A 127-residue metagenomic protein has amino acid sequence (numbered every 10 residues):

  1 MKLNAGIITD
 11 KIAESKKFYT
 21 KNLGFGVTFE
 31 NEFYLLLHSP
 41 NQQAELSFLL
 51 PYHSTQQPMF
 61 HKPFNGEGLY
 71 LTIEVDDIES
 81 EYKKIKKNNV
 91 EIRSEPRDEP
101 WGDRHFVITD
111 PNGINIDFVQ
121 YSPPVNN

Functional and structural regions predicted by a protein language model:
M1-N4, G26-I73, Y82-T109, Q120-N127: Vicinal oxygen chelate
I8-I12, P100: Conserved beta-strand-loop-alpha-helix junction that forms the acyl-donor binding cleft
T9, T72-V75: A short, basic/aromatic alpha-helical/loop segment that forms part of the nucleotidyl-sugar donor-binding site
S15, Y19-T20, I85, G113: Conserved active-site tyrosine of GNAT-family acetyltransferases
N115-V119: Structured catalytic cores of enzymes that bind and process phosphorylated ligands/cofactors
